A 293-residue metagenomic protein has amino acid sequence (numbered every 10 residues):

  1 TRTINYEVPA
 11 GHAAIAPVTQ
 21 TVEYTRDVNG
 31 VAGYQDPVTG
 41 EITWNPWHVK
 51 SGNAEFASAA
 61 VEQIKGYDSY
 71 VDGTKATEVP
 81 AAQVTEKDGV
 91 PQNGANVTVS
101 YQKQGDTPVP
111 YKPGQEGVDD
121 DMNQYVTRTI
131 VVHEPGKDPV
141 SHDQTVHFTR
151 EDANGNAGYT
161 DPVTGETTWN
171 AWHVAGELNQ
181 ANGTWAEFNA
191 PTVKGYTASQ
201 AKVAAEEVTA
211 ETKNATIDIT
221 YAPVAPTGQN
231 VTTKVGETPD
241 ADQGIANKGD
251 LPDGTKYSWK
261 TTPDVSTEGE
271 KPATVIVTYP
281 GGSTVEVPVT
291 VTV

Functional and structural regions predicted by a protein language model:
T1-E7, E78-T127, V132-H133, A205-A225: Conserved "repeat-terminator" motif of extracellular CCP/Sushi domains
T3-G33, V38-I42, T74-V79, Y111-E116 (+5 more regions): Short, solvent-exposed loop/edge segments of extracellular or virion-exposed proteins
T39-E55, T164-T184, V224-D253: Solvent-exposed, low-complexity, repeat-rich "mucin-like" stalks and linkers
W44-D88, W169-E207, Y257: Surface-exposed interfaces of beta-sheet-rich extracellular modules
S58-Q63, V99, E187-T192, I219 (+2 more regions): Core beta-strand segments of extracellular beta-sandwich domains
D72-T98, S199-D218, L251-V285: Serine/threonine-rich, repeat-prone extracellular segments and beta-strand-based repeat modules of secreted/surface
Q124-T127, E237-Q243, S266-A273: Short, solvent-exposed loop/turn segments enriched in Ser/Thr/Gly
V285-V293: C-terminal edge beta-strand
